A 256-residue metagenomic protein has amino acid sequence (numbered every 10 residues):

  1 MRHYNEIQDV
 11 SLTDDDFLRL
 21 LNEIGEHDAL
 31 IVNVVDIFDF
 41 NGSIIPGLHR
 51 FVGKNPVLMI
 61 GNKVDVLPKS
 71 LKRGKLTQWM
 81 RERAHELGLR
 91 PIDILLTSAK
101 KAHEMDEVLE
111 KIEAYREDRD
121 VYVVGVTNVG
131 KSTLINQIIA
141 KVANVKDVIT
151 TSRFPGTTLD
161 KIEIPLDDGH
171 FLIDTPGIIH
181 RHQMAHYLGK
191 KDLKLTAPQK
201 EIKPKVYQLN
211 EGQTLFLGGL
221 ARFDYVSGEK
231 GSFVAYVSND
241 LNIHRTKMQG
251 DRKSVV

Functional and structural regions predicted by a protein language model:
M1-L30, N55-L58, V64, V145 (+1 more regions): Helix-rich effector regions associated with P-loop NTPase G domains
H3-I7, H27-I45, L58, V64-K72 (+1 more regions): Conserved Switch II/interswitch segment of TRAFAC-class P-loop GTPases
V35, G61, G125, N239: Short beta-strand/turn micro-motifs composed of small residues that flank or help shape donor/cofactor-binding pockets
F40, K101-E104, P155-L159: Short acidic loop-to-helix transition motifs that present clustered carboxylates
R50-K54: Short, conserved loop/helix-junction motifs that constitute active-site signature segments in enzyme catalytic cores
L58, V66-T127, A140, V145 (+1 more regions): Canonical P-loop GTPase G-domain recognition
K131: Conserved lysine of the Walker
